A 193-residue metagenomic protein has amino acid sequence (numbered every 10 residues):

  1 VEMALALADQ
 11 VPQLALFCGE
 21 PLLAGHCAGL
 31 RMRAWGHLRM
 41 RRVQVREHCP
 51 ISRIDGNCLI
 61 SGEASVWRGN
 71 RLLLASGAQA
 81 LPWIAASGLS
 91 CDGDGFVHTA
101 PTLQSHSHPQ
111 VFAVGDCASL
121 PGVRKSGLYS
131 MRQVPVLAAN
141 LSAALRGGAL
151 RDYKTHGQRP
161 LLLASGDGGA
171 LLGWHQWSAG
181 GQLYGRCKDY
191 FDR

Functional and structural regions predicted by a protein language model:
V1-Q13: Rossmann-like NAD(P)H-binding beta-loop-alpha module
M3-A4, H26, W83-A85, V123-R124 (+1 more regions): Short glycine-/acidic-enriched loop or helix-start segments at secondary-structure transitions that form or flank
V11-P101: A Rossmann-like FAD-binding core segment of flavoenzymes
G19, D116, S165-D167: Cofactor-binding loop segments of dinucleotide-utilizing enzymes, especially the Rossmann-like FAD- and NAD(P)+-binding
V45, V111-A113, L162: Conserved beta-strand scaffold positions in the cores of enzyme catalytic domains, especially in NTP/NDP-utilizing
W67-P135, A139, A143: FAD-site-proximal beta/loop scaffold in flavoenzymes
R124, Q133-R193: C-terminal, flexible cofactor-proximal segment of oxidoreductases
